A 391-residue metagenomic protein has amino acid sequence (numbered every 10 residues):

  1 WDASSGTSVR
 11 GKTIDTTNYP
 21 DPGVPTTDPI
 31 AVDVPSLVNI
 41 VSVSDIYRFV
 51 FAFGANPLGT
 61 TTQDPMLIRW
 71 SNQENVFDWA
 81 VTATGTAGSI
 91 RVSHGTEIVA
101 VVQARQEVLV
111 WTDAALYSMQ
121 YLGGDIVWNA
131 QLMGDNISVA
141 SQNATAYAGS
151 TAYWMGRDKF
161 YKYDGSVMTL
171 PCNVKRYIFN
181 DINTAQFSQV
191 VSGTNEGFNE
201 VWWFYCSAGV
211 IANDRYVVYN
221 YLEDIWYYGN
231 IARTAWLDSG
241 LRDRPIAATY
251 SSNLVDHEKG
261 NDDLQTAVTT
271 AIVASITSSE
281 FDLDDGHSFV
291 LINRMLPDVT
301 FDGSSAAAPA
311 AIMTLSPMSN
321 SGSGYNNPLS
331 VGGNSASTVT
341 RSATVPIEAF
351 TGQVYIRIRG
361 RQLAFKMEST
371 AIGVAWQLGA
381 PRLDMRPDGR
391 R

Functional and structural regions predicted by a protein language model:
S8-V190, Y228: Beta-propeller and closely related beta-pinwheel folds
T96, D135-R391: Beta-sheet repeat architectures centered on beta-propellers
